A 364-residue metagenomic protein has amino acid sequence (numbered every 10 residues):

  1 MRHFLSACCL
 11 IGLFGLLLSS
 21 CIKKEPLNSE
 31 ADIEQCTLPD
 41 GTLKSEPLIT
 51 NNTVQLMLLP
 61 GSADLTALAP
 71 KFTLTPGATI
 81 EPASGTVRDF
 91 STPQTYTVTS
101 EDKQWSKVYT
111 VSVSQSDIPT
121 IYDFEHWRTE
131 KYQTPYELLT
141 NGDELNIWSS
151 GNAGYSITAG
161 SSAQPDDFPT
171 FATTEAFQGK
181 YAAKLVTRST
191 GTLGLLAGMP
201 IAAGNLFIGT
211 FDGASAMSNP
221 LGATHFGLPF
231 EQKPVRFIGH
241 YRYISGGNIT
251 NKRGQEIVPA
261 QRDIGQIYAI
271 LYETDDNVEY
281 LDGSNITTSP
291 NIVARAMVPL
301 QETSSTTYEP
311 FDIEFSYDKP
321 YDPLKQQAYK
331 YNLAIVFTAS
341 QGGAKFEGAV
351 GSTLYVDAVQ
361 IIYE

Functional and structural regions predicted by a protein language model:
M1-D32: Bacterial Sec-dependent N-terminal signal peptides
C21-D123: Beta-rich interaction/scaffold domains
S84-T86, T224-L228, R295-S304: Beta-strand-rich interaction surfaces with strong enrichment in secreted/lumenal proteins
S114-A159: Extracellular carbohydrate-recognition regions
T173-L193: Short carbohydrate-recognition loop motifs
L193-N277: Extracellular-facing segments of soluble proteins and assemblies that are Gly/Ser/Thr-biased and enriched in aromatics
Q255-Y268, E309-T353, A358-V359: Extracellular beta-strand ligand-recognition surfaces/modules
D276-Q327, A349: Extracellular carbohydrate recognition and processing domains and analogous Trp-centered ligand-binding platforms
